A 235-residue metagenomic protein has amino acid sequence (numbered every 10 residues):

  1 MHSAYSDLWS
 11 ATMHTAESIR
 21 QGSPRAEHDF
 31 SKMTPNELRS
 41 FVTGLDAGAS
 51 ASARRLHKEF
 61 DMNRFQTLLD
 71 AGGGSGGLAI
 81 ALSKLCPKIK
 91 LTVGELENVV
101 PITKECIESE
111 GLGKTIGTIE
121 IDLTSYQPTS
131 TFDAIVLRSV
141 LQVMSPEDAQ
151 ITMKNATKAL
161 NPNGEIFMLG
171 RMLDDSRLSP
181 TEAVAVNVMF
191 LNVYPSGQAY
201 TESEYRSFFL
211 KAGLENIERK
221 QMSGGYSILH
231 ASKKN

Functional and structural regions predicted by a protein language model:
M1-Q66: Conserved Class I S-adenosyl-L-methionine-dependent methyltransferase catalytic core
M62, T67, A71-N235: Alpha-helical subdomain
